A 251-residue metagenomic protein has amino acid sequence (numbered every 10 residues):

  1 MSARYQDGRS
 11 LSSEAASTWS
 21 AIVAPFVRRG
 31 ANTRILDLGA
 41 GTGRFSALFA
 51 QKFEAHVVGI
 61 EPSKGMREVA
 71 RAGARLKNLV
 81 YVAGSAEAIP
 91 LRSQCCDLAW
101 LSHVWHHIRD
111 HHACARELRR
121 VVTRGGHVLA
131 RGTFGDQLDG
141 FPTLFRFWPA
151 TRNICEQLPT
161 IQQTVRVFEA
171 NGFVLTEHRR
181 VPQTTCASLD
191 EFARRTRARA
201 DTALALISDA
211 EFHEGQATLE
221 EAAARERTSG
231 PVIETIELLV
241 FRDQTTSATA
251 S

Functional and structural regions predicted by a protein language model:
M1-G30, R44-L48, M66-V69, G73 (+1 more regions): Conserved class I S-adenosyl-L-methionine
L36, T42-A88: Class I SAM-dependent methyltransferase SAM/SAH-binding core
T42, T176-S251: Conserved Class I S-adenosyl-L-methionine
W100: A conserved beta-strand element that flanks and buttresses the S-adenosyl-L-methionine
H103-H107: Short catalytic micro-motifs in class I SAM-dependent methyltransferases
H112-R124: A short glycine-rich, Lys/Arg-flanked "PGG" loop and its adjoining helix->strand segment in the class I
H127-Q157: Conserved class I S-adenosyl-L-methionine
Q157-N171: Short alpha-helix
